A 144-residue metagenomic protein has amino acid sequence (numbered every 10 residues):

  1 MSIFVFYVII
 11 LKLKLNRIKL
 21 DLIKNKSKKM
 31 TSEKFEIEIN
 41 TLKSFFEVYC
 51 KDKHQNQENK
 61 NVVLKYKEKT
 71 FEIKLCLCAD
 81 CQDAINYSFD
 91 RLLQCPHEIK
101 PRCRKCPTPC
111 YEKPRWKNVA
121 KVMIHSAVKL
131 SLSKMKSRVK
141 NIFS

Functional and structural regions predicted by a protein language model:
V5-V8, D21: Acidic, Ala/Val/Gly-enriched low-complexity intrinsically disordered segments
I10-L13, Y87: General helical secondary-structure elements
L13-L15, L20: Cationic, low-complexity basic patches in intrinsically disordered or flexible, solvent-exposed regions
L22-S144: Cysteine-centered metal-binding/redox modules
